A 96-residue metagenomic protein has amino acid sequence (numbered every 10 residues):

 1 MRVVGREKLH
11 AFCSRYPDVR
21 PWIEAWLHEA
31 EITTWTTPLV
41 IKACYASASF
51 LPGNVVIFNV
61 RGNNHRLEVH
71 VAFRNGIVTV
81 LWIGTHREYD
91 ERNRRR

Functional and structural regions predicted by a protein language model:
M1-N64, A72-T79, H86-R96: Basic, Lys/Arg-enriched alpha-helical interface segments
